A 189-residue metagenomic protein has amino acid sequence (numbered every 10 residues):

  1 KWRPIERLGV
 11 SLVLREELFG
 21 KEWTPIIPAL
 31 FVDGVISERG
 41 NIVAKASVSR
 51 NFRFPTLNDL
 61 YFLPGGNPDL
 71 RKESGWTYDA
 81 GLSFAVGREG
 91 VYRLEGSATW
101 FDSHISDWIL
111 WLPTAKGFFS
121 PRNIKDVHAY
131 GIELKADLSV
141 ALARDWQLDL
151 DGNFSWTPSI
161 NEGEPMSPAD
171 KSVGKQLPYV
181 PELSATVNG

Functional and structural regions predicted by a protein language model:
K1-R39: Signature of Gram-negative outer-membrane beta-barrel scaffolds
R3-G9, E95-H104, N123-G189: Gram-negative outer-membrane beta-barrel transporters
L12-L14, I26-L30, G66-P68, W76-A80 (+3 more regions): Hydrophobic, lipid-facing positions within transmembrane beta-strands of outer-membrane proteins
V13-L18, F62-P68, G117-I124, P168-Q176: Extracellular loop and loop/strand-boundary signature of outer-membrane beta-barrel proteins
L14-G20, V48-F54, Y61-L63, V86 (+2 more regions): Transmembrane beta-strands of outer-membrane beta-barrel pores
E22-I26, Y92-R93, W146-L148: Short glycine/proline-enriched turns and hinge-like loops at secondary-structure junctions
E22-P28, L57-L63, D107-G117, T157-K171: Outer-membrane beta-barrel translocator domains and adjoining extracellular loop/strand segments of Gram-negative
V35-S37, V43-K45, K72-A143: Membrane-embedded beta-barrel scaffold of Gram-negative outer-membrane proteins
